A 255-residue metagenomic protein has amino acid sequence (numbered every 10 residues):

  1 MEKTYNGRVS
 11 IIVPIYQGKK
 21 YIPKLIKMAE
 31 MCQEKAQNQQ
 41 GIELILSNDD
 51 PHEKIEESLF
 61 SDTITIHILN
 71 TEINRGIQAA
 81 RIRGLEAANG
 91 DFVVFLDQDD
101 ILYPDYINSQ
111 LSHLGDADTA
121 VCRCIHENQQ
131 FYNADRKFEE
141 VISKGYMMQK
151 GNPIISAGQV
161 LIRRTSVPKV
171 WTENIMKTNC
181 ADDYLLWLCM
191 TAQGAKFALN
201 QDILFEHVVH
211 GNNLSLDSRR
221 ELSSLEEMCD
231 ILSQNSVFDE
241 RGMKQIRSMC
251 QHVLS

Functional and structural regions predicted by a protein language model:
R8-S10, E43, L185: Cell-envelope/extracellular polymer assembly enzymes that use nucleotide-activated donors
G18-Q33: Short, well-formed alpha-helical segments that are part of the catalytic scaffolds of diverse glycosyltransferases
I26-K27, I82, G90, Y103-G115: Short alpha-helix within the catalytic core of nucleotide-sugar-dependent glycosyltransferases
Q33, T63-I64, A79, I107-V170 (+2 more regions): Flexible acidic/His/Gly-enriched loops in nucleotide-sugar-dependent glycosyltransferase catalytic domains
I45-E56, D97: A conserved acidic beta->alpha catalytic loop
T71-A88: Glycine-rich, basic loop-to-helix element that forms the pyrophosphate-binding segment of sugar-nucleotide handling
V93: Short aromatic/hydrophobic "clamp" motif used to bind/position activated sugar donors
S143-E221: Conserved nucleotide-sugar donor-binding catalytic segment
